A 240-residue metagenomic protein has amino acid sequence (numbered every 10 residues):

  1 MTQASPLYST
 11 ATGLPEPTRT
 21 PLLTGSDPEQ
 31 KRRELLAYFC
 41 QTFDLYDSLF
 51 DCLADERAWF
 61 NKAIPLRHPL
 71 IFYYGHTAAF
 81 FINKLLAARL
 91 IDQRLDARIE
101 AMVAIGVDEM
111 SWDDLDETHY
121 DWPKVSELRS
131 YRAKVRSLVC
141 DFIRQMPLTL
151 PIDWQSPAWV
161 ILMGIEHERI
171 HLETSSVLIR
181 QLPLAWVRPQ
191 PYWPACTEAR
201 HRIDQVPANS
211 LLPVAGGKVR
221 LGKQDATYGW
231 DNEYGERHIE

Functional and structural regions predicted by a protein language model:
T2-W59, A63-L66: N-terminal regions that are enriched for targeting/export leaders and immediately downstream pro/stem segments
Q30-A37, D47-L53, N61, L66-E166 (+1 more regions): Extended beta-strand/loop cores of jelly-roll/beta-sandwich
